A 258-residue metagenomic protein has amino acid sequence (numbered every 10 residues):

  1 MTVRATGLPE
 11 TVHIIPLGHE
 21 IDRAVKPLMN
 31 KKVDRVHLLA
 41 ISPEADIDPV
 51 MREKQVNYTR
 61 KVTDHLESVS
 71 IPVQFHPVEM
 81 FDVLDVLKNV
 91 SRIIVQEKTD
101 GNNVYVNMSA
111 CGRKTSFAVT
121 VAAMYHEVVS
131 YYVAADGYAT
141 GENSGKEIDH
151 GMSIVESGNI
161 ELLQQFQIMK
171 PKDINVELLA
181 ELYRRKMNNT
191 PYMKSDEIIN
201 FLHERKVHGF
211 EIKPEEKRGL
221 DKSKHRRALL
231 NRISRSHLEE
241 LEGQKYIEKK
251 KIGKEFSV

Functional and structural regions predicted by a protein language model:
M1-N103, F117-V258: Long, low-complexity, Lys/Arg-enriched
N103-S109: Short glycine-rich phosphate-binding loop at a beta-alpha junction
